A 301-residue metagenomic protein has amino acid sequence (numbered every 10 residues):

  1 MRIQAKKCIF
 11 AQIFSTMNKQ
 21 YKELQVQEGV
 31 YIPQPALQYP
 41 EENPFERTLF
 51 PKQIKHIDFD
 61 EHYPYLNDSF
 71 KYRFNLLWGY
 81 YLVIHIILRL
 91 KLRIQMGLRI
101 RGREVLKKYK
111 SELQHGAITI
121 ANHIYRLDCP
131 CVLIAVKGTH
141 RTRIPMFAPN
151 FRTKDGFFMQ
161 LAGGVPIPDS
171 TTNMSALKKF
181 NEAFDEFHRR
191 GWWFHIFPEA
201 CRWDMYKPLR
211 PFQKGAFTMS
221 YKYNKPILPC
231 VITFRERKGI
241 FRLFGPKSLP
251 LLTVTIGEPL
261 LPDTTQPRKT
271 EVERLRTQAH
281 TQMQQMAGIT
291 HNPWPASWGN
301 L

Functional and structural regions predicted by a protein language model:
I13, N18-I118, R126-C131, G163: Membrane-anchoring hydrophobic helices of lipid-metabolizing enzymes
I13-I57, K178-L301: Non-catalytic C-terminal accessory region of glycerolipid acyltransferases and related lyso-lipid remodeling enzymes
L92-R99, A121-N122, I144, S170-M174 (+1 more regions): Short, flexible loop segments at the rims of nucleotide/cofactor-binding pockets, characterized by
I94, T139, L161-A162, R190 (+1 more regions): Structured helix-beta-strand junction loops
S111-T172: Catalytic core of membrane glycerolipid acyltransferases/transacylases, capturing the structured, soluble-facing
